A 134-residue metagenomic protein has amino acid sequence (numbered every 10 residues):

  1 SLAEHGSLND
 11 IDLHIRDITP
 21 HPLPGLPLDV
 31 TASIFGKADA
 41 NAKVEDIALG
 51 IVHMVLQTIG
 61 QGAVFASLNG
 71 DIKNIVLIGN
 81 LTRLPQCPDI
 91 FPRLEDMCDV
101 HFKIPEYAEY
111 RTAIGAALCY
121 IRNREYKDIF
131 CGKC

Functional and structural regions predicted by a protein language model:
S1-N41: Conserved ATP-utilizing enzyme core subdomain
P24-N74, E109: Adenine-nucleotide phosphate-binding core of ATP-dependent small-molecule kinases
D29-D39, P85-C98: Acidic-glycine-rich active-site phosphate/pyrophosphate-binding loop
A42-D46, E95-K103: Glycine/charged-rich beta-loop-alpha catalytic/anionic-binding loops adjacent to active sites
H53, G70-I78, I114, Y126 (+1 more regions): C-terminal, charged interaction/regulatory segments at domain termini
G60, V64, P92, A113-I121: Predominant activation on well-ordered alpha-helical scaffold segments within soluble catalytic domains
V64-L68, I72-L94, P105-E109: Glycine-rich phosphate-binding loops at beta-strand->alpha-helix junctions
K103-C134: Glycine-rich phosphate-binding/hydrolytic loop that grips phosphoryl groups
